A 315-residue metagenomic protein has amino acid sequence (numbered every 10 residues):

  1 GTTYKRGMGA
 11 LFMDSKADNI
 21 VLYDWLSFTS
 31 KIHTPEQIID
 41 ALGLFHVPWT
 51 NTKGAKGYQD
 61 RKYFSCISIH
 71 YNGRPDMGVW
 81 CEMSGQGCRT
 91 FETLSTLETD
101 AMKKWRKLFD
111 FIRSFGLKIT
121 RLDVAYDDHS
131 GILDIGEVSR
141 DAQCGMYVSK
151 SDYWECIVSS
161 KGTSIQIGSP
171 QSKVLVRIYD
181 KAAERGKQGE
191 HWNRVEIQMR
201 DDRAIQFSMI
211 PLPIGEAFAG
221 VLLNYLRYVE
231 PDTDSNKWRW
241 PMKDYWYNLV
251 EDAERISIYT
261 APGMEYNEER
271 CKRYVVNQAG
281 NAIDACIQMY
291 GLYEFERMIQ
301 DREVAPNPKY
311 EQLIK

Functional and structural regions predicted by a protein language model:
G1-Y266, Y274-K315: Structured, helix-rich domain cores that form ligand/interaction pockets
